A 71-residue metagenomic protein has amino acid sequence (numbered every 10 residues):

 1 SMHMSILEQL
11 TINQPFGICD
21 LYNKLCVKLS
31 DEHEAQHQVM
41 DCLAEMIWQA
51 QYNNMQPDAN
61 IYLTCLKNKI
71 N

Functional and structural regions predicted by a protein language model:
S1-K28: Heme-based O2/NO sensor domains and their adjacent alpha-helical segments, primarily globin folds but also including
G17-D20, K24, S30-I61, I70: Charged substrate- and nucleic-acid-binding regions of tRNA-handling and nucleotidyl-transfer enzymes, centered on
